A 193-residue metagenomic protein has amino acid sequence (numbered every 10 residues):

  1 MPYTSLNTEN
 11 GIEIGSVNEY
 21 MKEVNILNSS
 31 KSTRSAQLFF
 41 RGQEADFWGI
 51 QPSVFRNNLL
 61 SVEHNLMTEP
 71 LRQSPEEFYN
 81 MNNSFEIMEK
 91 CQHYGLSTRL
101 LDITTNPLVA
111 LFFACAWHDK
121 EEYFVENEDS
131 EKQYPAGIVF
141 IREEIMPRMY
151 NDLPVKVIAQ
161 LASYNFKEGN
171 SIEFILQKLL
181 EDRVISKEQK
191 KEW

Functional and structural regions predicted by a protein language model:
M1-W193: Catalytic-core elements of nucleic-acid end-processing and repair enzymes
